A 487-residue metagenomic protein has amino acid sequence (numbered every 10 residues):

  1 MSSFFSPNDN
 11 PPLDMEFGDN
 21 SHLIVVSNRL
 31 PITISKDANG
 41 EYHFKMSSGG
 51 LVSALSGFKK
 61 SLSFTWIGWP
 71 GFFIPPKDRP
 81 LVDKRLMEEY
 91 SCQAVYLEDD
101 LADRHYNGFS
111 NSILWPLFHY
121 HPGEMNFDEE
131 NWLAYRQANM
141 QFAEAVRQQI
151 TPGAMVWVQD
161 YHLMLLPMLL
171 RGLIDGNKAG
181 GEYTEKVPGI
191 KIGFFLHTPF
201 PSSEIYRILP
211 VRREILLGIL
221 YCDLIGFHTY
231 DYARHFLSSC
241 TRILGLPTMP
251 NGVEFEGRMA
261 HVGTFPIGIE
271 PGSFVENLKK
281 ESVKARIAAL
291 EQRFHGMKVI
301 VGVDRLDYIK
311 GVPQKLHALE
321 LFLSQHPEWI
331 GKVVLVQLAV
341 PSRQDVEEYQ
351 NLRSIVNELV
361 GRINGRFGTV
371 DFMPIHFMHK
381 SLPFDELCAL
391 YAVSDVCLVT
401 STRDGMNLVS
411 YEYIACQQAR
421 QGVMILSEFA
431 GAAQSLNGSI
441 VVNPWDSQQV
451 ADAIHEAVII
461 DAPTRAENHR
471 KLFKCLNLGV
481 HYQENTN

Functional and structural regions predicted by a protein language model:
S2-N487: Catalytic cores of carbohydrate-active enzymes across secretory and cytosolic contexts
